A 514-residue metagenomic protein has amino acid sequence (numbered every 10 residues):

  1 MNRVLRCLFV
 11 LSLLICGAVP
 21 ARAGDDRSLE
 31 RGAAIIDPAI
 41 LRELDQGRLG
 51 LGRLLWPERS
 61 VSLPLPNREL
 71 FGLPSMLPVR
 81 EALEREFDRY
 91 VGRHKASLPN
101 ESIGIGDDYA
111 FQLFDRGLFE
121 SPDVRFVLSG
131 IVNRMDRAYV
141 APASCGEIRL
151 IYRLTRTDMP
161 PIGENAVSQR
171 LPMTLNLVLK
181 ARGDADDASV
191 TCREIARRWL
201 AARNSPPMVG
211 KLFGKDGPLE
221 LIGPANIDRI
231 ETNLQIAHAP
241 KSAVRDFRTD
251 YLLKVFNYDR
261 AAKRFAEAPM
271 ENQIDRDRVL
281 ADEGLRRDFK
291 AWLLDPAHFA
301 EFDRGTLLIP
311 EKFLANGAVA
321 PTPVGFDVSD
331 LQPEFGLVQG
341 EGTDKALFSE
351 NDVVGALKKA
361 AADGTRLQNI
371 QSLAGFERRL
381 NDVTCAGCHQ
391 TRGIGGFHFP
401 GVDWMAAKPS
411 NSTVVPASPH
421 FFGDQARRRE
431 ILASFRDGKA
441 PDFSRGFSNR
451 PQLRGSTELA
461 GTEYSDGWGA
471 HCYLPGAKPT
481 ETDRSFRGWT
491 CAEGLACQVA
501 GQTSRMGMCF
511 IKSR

Functional and structural regions predicted by a protein language model:
M1-L8: Bacterial N-terminal signal peptides that target proteins for export
L8-C16: Bacterial N-terminal signal peptides
V19-A23: Sec/Tat signal peptide C-region and signal peptidase I cleavage site
G24-K358, H420-F421, R427-T462, L495 (+1 more regions): Conserved small-residue
L347-Q371, Y464-A477: Short, charged low-complexity linear segments at domain edges
D382-R392: The canonical Cys-X-X-Cys-His
R392-P441: Primarily the internal scaffold of c-type cytochrome electron-transfer domains, especially repeated/multiheme c-type
T457-R514: Secreted, cysteine-rich disulfide-bonded mini-domains of extracellular proteins
